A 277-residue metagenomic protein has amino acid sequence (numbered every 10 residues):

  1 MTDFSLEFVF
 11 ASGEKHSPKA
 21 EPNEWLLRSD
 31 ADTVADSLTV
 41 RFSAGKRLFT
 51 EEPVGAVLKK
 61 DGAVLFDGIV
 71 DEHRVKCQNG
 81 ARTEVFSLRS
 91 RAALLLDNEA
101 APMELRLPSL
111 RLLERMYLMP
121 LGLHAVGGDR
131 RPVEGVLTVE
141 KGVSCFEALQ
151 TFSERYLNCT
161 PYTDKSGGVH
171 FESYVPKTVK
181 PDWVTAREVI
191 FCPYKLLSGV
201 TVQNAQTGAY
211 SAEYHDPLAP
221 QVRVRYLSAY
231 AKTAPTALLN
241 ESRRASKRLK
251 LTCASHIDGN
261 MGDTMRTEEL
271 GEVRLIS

Functional and structural regions predicted by a protein language model:
M1-S5, H16, N79-G80, F86-S87 (+1 more regions): Acidic, low-complexity/disordered segments
M1-T33: Solvent-exposed edge beta-strands and adjacent loop segments that serve as assembly or binding interfaces
T2-S12, A56, G168-F171, G199-Q203 (+2 more regions): Short polybasic amphipathic segments
E21-F49, E188-S277: An acidic/polar, Gly/Ser/Thr-rich interaction patch typically located in mid-to-C-terminal regions of proteins
S43-H124: Surface-exposed cap/loop segments at beta↔alpha junctions
L58-K60, S173, E269-L270: Conserved "cap/hinge" positions at secondary-structure junctions
R74-L95, G127-L197, T201-Q206: Short beta-strand-centered interaction patches in the first periplasmic/extracellular domains of large envelope
L110, E114, F146-L149, G199-V200 (+1 more regions): Extracytoplasmic/secreted envelope proteins and their assembly/folding machinery, especially bacterial periplasmic
